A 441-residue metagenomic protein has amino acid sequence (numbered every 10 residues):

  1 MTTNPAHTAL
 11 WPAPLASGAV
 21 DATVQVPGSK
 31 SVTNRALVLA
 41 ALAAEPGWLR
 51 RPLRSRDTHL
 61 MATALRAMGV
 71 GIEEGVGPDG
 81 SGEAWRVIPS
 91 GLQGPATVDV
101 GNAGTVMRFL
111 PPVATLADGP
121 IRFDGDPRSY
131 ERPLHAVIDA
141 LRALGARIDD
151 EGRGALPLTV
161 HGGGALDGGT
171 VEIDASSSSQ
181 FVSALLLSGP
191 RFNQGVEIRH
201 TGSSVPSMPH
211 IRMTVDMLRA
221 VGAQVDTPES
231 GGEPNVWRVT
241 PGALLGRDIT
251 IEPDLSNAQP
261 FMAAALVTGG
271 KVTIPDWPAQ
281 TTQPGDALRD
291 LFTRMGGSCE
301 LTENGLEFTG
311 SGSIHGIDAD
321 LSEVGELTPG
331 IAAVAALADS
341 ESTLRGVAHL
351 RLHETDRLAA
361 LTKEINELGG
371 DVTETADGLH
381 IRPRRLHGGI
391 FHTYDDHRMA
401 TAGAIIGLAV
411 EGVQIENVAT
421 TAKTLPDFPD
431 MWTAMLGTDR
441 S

Functional and structural regions predicted by a protein language model:
M1-S441: Short, structured segments at the rim of ligand-binding sites
